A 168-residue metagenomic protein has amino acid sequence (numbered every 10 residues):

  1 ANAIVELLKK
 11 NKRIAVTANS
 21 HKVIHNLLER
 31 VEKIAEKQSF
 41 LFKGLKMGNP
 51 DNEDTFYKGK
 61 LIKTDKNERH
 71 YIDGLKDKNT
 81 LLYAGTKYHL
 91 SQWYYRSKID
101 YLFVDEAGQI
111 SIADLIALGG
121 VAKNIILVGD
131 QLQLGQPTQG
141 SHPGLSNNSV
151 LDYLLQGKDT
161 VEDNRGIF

Functional and structural regions predicted by a protein language model:
A1-Y83: ASCE P-loop NTPase motor cores of helicases and related translocases
K9-N11, N19-K22, Y88-V104, G108-F168: Conserved helicase motor core of SF1/SF2 NTP-dependent helicases
